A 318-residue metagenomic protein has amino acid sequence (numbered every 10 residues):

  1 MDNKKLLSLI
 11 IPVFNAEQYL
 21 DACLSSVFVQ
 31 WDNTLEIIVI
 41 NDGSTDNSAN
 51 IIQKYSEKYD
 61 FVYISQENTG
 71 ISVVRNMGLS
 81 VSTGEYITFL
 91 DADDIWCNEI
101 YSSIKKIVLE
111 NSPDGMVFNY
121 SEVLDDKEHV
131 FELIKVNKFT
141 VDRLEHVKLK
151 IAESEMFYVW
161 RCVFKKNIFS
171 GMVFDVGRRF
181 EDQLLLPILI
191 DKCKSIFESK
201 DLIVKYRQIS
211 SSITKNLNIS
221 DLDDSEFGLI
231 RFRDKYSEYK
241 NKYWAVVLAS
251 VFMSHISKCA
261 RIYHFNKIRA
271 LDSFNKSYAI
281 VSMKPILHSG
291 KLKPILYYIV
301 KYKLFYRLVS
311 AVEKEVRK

Functional and structural regions predicted by a protein language model:
S25-T34: Short, acidic, metal-binding catalytic loop of nucleotide-sugar glycosyltransferases
S26, N41-N50, T69: A conserved acidic beta->alpha catalytic loop
T34-G43, V62-E67, A92: Short beta-strand/loop segment that forms part of the nucleotide-sugar
Q66-S82: Glycine-rich, basic loop-to-helix element that forms the pyrophosphate-binding segment of sugar-nucleotide handling
I71-S72, A92-F197, R207-I219: Donor-binding/catalytic cores of nucleotide-activated saccharide and glycerol-phosphate transferases/polymerases
I87: Short aromatic/hydrophobic "clamp" motif used to bind/position activated sugar donors
I203-I209, K215-K242, R261-V281: Catalytic core of nucleotide-sugar-dependent glycosyltransferases
H264-K318: Membrane-interface aromatic/basic loop that binds lipid-linked glycans or pyrophosphate carriers, typified by
